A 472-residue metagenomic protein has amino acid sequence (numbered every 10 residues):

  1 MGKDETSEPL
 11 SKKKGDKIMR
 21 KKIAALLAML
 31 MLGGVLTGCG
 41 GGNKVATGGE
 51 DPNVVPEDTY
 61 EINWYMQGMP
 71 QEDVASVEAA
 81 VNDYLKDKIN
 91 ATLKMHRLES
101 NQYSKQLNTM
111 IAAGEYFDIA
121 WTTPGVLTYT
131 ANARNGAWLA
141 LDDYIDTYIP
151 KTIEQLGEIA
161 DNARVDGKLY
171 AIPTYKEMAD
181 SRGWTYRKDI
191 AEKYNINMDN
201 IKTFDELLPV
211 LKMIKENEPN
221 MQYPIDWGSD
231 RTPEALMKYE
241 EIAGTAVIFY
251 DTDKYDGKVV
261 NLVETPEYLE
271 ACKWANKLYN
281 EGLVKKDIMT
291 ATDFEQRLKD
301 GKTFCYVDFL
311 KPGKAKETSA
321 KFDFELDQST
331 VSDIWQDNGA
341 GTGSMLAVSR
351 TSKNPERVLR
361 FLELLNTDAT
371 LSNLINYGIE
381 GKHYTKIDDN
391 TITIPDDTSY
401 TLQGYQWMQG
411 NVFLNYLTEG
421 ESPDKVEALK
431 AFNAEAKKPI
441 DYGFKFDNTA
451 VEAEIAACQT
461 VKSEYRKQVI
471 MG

Functional and structural regions predicted by a protein language model:
M1-I18: Short, Lys/Arg-enriched N-terminal segments with co-localized hydrophobic residues within the first ~10-30 amino acids
G2, L30-L32: Position-driven detector of the extreme protein N-terminus
K17-I18, A28-L30: Residue-level detector of intrinsically disordered terminal segments
L26-A28, V35-M471: Extracytoplasmic/secretory soluble proteins
